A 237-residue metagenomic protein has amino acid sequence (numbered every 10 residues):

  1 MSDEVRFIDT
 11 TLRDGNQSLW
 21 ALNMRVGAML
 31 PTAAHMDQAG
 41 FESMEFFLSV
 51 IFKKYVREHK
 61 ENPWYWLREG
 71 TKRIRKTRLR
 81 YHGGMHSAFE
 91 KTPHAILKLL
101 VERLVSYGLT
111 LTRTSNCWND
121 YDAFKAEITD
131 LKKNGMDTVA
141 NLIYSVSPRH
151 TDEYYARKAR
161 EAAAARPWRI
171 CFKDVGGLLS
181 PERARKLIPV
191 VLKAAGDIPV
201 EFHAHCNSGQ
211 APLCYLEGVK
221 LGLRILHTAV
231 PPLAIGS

Functional and structural regions predicted by a protein language model:
M1-W20, K72: N-terminal amphipathic alpha-helix/helix-capping segment at the start of soluble metabolic enzymes
S2-V5, G40-E42, I74-L79, G108-L111 (+4 more regions): Short, well-ordered coil/turn segments that N-cap beta-strands
F7, G15, M36, T114 (+2 more regions): Conserved, mostly hydrophobic/aromatic
R25-H35: Short catalytic helix/loop segments, enriched in acidic residues and glycine and frequently bearing histidine
S43, L48-R160, G177-S180: Active-site beta->alpha loop and helix N-cap motifs at the rims of alpha/beta catalytic domains
K158-D174: Conserved C-terminal portion of the radical SAM core fold that forms the substrate/S-adenosylmethionine-binding
W168, V175-S237: Catalytic alpha/beta core domains of metabolic enzymes, predominantly
